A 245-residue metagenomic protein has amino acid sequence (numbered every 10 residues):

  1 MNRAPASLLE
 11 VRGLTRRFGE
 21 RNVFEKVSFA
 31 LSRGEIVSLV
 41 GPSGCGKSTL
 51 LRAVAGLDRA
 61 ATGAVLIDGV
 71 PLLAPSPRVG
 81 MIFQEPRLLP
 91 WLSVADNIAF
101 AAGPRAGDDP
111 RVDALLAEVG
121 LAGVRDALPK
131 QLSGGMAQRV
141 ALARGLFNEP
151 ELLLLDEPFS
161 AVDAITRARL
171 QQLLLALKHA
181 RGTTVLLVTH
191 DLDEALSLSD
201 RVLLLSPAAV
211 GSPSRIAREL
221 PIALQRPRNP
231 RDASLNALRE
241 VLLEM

Functional and structural regions predicted by a protein language model:
G19, R59, L92, D96-P110 (+2 more regions): ABC-type ATPase nucleotide-binding domains, specifically the catalytic core motifs of the NBD
V40-P42: The feature captures the beta-strand-to-loop junction immediately N-terminal to the Walker
A55: Helix-to-loop junction immediately C-terminal to a conserved catalytic motif
G63-P75, F100: Conserved ABC transporter NBD signature motif
G107-V124, A176: Conserved ABC ATPase "signature" region
A127-K130, N148: Conserved signature/switch motifs of ABC ATPase nucleotide-binding domains
L142: Hydrophobic anchor residue at the start of the ABC signature
